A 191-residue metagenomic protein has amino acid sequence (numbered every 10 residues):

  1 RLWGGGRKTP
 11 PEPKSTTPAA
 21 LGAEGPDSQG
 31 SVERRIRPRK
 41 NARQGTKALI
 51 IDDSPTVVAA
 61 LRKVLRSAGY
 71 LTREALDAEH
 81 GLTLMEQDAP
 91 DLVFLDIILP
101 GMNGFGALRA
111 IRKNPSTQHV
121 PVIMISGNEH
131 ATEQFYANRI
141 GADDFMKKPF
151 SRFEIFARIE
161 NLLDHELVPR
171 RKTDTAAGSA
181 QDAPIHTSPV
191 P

Functional and structural regions predicted by a protein language model:
A59-S67: Charged docking surfaces used in two-component/phosphorelay signaling
R62, G106, E129-D144, A157: Alpha4 helix (beta4-alpha4-beta5 surface) of REC/receiver domains from two-component response regulators
G69-L76, L84: Short hydrophobic/Thr-rich beta-strand motif most characteristic of the beta2 strand and flanking loop of CheY-like
D77-H80, N103-R109: Acidic catalytic/metal-coordinating carboxylates
D88-F94, L99: Active-site beta3 strand of CheY-like receiver
P100-N103, Q118, H130: The feature encodes the CheY-like receiver
F150-E160, L167: C-terminal output helix
